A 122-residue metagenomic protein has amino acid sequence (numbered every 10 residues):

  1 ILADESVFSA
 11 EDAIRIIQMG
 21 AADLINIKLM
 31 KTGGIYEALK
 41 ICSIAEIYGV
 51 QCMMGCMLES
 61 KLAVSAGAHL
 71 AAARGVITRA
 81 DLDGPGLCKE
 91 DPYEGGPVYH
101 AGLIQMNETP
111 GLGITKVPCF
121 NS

Functional and structural regions predicted by a protein language model:
I1-A63, K89-Y99: Catalytic core of soluble alpha/beta enzymes
M57-S122: Flexible C-terminal active-site loop/helix
